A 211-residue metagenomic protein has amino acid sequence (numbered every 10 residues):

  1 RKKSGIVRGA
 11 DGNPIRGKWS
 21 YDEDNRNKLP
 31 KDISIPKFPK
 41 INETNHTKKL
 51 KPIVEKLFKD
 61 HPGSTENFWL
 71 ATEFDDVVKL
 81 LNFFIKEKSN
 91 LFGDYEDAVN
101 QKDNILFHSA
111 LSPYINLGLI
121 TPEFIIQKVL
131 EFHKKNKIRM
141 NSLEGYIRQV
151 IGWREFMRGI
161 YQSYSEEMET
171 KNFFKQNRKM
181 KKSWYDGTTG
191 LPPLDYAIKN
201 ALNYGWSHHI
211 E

Functional and structural regions predicted by a protein language model:
R1-E73: Beta-rich, aromatic/charged-enriched effector core domains that present basic-aromatic interfaces for binding
T72, V77-H209: Gly/Thr-rich phosphate-binding loop signature of adenosyl cofactor/nucleotide-binding cores
